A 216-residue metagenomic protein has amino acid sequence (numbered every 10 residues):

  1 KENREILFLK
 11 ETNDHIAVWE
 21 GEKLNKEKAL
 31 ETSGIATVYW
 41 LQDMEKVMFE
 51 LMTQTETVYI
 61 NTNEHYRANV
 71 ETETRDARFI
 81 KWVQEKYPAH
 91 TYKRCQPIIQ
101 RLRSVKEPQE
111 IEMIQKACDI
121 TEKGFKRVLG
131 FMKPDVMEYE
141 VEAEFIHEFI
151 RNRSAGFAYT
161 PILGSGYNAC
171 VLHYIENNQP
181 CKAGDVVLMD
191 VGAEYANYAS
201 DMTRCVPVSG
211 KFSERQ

Functional and structural regions predicted by a protein language model:
K1-Q216: Active-site neighborhoods and metal-handling regions in enzymes and metal-associated proteins
